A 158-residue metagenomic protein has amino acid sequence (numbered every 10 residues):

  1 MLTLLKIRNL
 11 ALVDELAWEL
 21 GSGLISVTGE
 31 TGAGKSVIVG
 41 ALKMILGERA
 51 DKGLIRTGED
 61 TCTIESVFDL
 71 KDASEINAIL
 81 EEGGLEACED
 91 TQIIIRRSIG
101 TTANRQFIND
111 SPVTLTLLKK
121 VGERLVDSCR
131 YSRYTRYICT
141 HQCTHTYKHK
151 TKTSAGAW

Functional and structural regions predicted by a protein language model:
T3-Q142, K152-W158: Gly/Lys-enriched N-terminal cap/neck module of very large, oligomeric protein machines
